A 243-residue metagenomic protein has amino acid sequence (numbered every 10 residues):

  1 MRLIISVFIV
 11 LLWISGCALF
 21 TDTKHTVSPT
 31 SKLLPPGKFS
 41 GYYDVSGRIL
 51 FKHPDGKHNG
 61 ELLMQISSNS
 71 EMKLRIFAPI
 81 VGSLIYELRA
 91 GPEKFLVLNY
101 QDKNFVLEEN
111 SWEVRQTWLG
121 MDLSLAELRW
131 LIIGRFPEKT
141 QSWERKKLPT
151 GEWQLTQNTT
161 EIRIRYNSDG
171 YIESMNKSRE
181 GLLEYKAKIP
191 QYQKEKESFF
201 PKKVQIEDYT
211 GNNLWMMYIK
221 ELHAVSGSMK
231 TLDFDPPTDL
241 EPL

Functional and structural regions predicted by a protein language model:
M1-C17: Sec-dependent bacterial lipoprotein signal peptides
C17-Q65, E241-L243: N-terminal leader/targeting segments and the immediate start of mature chains
R48-P54, P79-S83, E93, L98 (+3 more regions): Hydrophobic lipid-interacting interfaces of membrane-associated proteins
G56-G60, I85-A90, G181-A187: Amphipathic hydrophobic-ligand
K73-L125: An acidic-aromatic
N110-E113, T117-K146, L240-L243: C-terminal low-complexity, charged extensions that often adopt amphipathic alpha-helices
E144-L243: Gly/Pro-enriched, hydrophobic low-complexity segments that function as extracytoplasmic propeptides/linkers
